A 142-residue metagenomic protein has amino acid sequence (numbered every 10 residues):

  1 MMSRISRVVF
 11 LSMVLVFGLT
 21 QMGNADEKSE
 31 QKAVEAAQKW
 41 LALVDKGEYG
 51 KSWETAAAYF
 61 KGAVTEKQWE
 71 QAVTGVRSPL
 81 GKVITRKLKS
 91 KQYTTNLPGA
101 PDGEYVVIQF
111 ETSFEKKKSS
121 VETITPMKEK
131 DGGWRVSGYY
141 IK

Functional and structural regions predicted by a protein language model:
S3, S12, T20-E48: Short, low-complexity N-terminal intrinsically disordered segments enriched in polar/charged residues
D26-E27, Q38-L41, T55-K61, E111-S113: Second-shell loop/turn segments in exported
V34-A36, G50-G103: Short solvent-exposed beta->alpha transition segments
S90-K142: Exposed beta-sheet edge and beta->alpha loop/turn motif
